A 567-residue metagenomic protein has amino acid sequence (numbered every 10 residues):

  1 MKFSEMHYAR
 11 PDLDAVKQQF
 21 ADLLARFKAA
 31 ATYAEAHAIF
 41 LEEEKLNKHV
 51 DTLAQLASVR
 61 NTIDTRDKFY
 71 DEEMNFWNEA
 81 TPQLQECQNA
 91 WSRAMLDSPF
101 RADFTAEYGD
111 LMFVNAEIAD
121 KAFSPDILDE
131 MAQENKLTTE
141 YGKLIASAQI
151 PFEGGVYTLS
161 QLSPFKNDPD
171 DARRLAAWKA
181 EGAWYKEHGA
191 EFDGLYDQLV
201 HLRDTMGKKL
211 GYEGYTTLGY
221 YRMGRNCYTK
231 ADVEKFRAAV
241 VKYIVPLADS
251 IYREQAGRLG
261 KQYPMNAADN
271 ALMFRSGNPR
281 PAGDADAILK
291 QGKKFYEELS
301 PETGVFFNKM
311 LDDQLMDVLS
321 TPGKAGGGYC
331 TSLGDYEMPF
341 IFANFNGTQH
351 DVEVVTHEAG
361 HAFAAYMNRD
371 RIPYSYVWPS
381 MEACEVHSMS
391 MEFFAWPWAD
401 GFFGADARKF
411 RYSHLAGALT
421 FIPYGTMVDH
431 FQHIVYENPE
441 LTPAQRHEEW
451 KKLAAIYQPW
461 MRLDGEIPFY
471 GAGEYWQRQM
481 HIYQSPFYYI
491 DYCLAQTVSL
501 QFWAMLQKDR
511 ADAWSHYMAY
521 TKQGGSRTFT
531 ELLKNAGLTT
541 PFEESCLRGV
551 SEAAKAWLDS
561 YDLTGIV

Functional and structural regions predicted by a protein language model:
M1-N278, Q291, L563-V567: A well-structured
F113-E117, R225-C227, L319, V355 (+7 more regions): C-terminal, non-catalytic "cap/extension" segments appended to globular domains
V241-Y243, N368, P379-D406, H414-A416 (+2 more regions): Post-HExxH zinc-binding segment in Zn-dependent metallohydrolases
K261-Q291, A399, L415, L419-F421 (+1 more regions): Long, K/E/R/D-enriched contiguous segments that form extended
R280-A285, Y336-T356: Short pre-active-site segment immediately N-terminal to the catalytic Zn-binding motif
P281-G283, M316-M338: Catalytic zinc-binding patch centered on the HExxH motif and its immediate surroundings that defines zinc-dependent
F340-N344, R371-M381, F410-G417, V435-Y436: Short beta-alpha connecting loops at secondary-structure transitions that line or flank enzyme active sites
G360-Y374, F394: Catalytic Zn2+-binding segment of zinc metalloproteases
